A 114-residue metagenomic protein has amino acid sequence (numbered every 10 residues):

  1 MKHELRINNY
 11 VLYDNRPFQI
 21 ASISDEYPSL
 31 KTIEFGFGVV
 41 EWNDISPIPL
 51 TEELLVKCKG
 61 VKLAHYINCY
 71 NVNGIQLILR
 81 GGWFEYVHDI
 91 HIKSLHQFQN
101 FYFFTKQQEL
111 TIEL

Functional and structural regions predicted by a protein language model:
M1-L5, Q108-L114: Short intrinsically disordered terminal tails
H3, N9-Y10, R16-I33: Short beta-strand-centered aromatic/proline hotspots
R6, Y13, K31, V56 (+1 more regions): Compositionally biased amphipathic helical and low-complexity segments enriched in hydrophobic
N8-L12, E52-C58, A64-V72: Short, solvent-exposed secondary-structure boundary motifs
I23, Y27-N43, K62-L95: Acidic, low-complexity, intrinsically disordered interaction modules
G36-K62, L95-T105, L114: Intrinsically disordered, low-complexity, charged/polar segments
